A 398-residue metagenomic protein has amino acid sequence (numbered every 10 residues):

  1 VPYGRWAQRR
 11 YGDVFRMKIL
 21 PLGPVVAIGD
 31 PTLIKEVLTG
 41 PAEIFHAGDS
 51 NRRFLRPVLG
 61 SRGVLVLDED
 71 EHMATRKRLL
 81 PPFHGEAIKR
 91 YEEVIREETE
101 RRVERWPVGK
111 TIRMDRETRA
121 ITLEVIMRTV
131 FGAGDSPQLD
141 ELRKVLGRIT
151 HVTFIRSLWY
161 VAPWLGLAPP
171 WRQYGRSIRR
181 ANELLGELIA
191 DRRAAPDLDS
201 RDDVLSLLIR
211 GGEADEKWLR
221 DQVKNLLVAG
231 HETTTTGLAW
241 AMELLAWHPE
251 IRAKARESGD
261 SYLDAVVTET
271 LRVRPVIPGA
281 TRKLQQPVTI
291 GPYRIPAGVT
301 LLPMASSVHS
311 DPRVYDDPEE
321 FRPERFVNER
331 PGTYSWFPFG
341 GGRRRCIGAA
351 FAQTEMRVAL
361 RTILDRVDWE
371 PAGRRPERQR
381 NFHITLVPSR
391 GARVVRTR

Functional and structural regions predicted by a protein language model:
V1-G12, E183, D260-G291, P312: Conserved cytochrome P450 K-helix E-x-x-R motif and the immediately C-terminal K′/meander segment
V1-S61, L65-A74, K89, E93-R101 (+3 more regions): N-terminal membrane-proximal hinge/A-helix region immediately C-terminal to the signal-anchor transmembrane segment
Q8, T99, K144-G147, R345 (+1 more regions): Cytochrome P450 proximal C-terminal region
H46-R56, E71-A74, A87-T236: Cytochrome P450 heme-thiolate monooxygenase catalytic core
P196-D202, K254-D260, V273-P292, V308 (+1 more regions): Cytochrome P450 fold signature focused on the C-terminal beta-domain
T233-R252, R256, A350-D365: Cytochrome P450 catalytic-core helices
P303-E329: Conserved cytochrome P450 K-helix/beta-meander segment immediately N-terminal to the heme-binding cysteine loop
